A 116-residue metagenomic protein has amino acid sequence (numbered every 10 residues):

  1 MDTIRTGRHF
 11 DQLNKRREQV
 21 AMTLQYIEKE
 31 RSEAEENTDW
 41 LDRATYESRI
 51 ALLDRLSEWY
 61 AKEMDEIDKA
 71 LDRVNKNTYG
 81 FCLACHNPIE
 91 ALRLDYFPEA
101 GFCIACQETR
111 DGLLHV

Functional and structural regions predicted by a protein language model:
M1-K76: Interaction interfaces in information-processing and related assembly proteins
Q19, L92, C103-I104: N-terminal processing/targeting junctions
K62, G80-L83, G101: Cys/His-enriched microdomains
N75-T78, Y96-E99: Residue-level signal for mature regions of secreted extracellular proteins and peptides
A84-C85, A105: Short, cysteine/histidine-rich loop/knuckle motifs that typically chelate Zn2+
I89, R110: Cys/His-rich microdomains that often coordinate metals
L92-F97, L113-H115: Short Cys/His-rich "knuckle" micro-motifs
P98-T109: Cysteine-rich micro-motifs
